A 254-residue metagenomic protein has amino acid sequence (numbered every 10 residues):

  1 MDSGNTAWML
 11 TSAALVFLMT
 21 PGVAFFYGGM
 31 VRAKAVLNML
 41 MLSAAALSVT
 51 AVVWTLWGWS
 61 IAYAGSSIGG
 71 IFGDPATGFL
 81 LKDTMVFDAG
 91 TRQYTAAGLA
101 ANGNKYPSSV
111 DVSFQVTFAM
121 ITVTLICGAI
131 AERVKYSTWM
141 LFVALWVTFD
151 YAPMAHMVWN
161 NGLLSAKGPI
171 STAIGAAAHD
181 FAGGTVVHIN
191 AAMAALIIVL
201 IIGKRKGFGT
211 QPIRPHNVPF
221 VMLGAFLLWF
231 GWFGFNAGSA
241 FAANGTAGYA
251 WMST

Functional and structural regions predicted by a protein language model:
M1-T254: Hydrophobic alpha-helical transmembrane bundles of multi-pass membrane proteins
